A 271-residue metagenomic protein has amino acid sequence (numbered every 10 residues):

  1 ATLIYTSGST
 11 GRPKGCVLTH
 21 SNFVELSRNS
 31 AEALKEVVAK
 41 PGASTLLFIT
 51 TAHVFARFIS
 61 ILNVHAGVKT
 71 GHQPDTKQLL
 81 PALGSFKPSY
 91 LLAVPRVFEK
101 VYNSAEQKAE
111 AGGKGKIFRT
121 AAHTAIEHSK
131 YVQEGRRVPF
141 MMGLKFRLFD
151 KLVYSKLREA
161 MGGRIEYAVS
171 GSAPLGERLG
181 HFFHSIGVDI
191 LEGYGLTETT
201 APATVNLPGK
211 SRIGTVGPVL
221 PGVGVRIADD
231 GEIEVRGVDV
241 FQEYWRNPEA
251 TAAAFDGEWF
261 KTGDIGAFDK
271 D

Functional and structural regions predicted by a protein language model:
A1-S27: Conserved AMP-binding A3 loop
T6-S9, T45, T50, L91 (+3 more regions): Conserved S/T- and glycine-rich ATP-binding loop of Class I adenylate-forming
H20, L175, H181-D189, L196-G214 (+1 more regions): Active-site loops of AMP-binding adenylate-forming
S21, R96, A173-P174, D239: Alpha-helix/helix-capping structural signal
V24-L47, T51-K151, R164: Conserved AMP-binding/adenylation subdomain of ANL enzymes
L26-E32, K100-A105, V169, E177-H181 (+1 more regions): Adenylate-forming
I126-E192: Non-catalytic, charge-rich alpha-helical accessory subdomains
V219-D271: Conserved ATP-binding/catalytic segment of the ANL
